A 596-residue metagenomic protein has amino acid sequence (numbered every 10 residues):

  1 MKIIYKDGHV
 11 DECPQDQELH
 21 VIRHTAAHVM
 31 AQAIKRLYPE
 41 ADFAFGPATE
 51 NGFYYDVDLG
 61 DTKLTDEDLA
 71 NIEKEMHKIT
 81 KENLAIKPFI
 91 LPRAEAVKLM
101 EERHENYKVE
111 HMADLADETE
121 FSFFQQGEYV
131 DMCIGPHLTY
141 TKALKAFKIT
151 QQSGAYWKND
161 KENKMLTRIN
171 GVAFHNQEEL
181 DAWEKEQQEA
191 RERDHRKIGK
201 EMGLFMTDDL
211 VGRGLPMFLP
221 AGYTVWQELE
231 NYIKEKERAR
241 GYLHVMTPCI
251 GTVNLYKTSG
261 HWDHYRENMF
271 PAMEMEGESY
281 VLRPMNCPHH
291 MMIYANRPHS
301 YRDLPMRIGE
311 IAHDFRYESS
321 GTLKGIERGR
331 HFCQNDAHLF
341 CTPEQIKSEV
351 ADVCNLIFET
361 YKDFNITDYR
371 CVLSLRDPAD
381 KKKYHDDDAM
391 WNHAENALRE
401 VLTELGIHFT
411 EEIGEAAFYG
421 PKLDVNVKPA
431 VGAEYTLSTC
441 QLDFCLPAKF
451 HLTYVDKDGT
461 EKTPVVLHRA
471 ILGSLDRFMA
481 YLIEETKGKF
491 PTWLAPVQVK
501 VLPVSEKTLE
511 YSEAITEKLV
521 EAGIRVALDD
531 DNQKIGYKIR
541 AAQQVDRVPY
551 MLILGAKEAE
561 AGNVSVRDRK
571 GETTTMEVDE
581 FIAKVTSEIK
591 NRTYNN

Functional and structural regions predicted by a protein language model:
M1-D42, E50, D56-N596: NTP/phosphate- and nucleic-acid-binding module
F45: Conserved P-loop NTP-binding catalytic core
